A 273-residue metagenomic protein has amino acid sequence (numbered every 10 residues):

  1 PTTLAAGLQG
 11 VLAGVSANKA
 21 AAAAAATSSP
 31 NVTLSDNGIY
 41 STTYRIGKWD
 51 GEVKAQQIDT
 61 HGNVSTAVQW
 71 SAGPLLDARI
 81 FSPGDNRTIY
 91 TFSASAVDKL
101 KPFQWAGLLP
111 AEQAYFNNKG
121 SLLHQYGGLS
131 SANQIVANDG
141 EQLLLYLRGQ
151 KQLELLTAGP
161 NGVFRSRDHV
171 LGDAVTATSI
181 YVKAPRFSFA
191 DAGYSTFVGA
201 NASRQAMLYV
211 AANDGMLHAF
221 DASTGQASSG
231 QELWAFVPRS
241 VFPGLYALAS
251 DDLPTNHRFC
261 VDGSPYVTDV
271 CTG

Functional and structural regions predicted by a protein language model:
P1-G273: A fold-level detector for beta-propeller and closely related beta-sheet-rich head/sensor domains
